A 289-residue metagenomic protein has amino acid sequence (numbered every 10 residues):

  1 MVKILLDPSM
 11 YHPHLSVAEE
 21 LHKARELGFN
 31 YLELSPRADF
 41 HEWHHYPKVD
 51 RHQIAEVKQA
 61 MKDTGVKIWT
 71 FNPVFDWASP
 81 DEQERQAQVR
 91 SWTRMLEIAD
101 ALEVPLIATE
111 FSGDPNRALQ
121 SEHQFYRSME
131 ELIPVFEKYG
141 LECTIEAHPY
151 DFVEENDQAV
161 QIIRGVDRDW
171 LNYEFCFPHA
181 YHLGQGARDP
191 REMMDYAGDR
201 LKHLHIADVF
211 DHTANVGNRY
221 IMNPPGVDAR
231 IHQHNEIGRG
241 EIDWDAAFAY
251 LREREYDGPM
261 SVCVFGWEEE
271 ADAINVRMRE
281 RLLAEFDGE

Functional and structural regions predicted by a protein language model:
K3-S9, E130-E241, D287: Acidic/histidine-rich catalytic cores of soluble enzymes
I4-P8, L32-L34, I68-P73, I107-T109 (+4 more regions): Hydrophobic faces of well-ordered beta-strands that scaffold small-molecule active sites in alpha/beta enzyme cores
M10-H12, P36-A38, V74-W77, F111-P115 (+4 more regions): Active-site-proximal loop/turn and secondary-structure-junction residues that shape catalytic pockets, frequently
Y11, P259-I274: A short, acidic, flexible beta-alpha connecting loop/helix-capping segment that sits on the rim of active
H14, A18-E20, A55-E56, A60-T64 (+1 more regions): Active-site acidic/histidine proton-transfer and metal-coordination neighborhood in alpha/beta enzyme cores
E19-A38, E103: Catalytic domains of carbohydrate-active enzymes, especially glycoside hydrolases
E33-K58, G113-N116: Glycine-rich, proline-tolerant flexible connector loops at the mouths of alpha/beta enzymes
A271-E289: C-terminal helical cap(s) of enzyme catalytic domains, especially alpha/beta-barrels
